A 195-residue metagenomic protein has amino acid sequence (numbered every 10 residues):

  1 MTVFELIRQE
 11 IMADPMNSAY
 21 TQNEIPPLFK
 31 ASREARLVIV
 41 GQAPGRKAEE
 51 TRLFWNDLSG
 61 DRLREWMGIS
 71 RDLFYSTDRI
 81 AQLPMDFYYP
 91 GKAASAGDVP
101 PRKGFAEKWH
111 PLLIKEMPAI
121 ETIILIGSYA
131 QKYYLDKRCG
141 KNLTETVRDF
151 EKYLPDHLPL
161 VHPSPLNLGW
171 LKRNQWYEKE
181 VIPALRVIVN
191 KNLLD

Functional and structural regions predicted by a protein language model:
M1-L193: A polyanion-binding, active-site-adjacent surface
